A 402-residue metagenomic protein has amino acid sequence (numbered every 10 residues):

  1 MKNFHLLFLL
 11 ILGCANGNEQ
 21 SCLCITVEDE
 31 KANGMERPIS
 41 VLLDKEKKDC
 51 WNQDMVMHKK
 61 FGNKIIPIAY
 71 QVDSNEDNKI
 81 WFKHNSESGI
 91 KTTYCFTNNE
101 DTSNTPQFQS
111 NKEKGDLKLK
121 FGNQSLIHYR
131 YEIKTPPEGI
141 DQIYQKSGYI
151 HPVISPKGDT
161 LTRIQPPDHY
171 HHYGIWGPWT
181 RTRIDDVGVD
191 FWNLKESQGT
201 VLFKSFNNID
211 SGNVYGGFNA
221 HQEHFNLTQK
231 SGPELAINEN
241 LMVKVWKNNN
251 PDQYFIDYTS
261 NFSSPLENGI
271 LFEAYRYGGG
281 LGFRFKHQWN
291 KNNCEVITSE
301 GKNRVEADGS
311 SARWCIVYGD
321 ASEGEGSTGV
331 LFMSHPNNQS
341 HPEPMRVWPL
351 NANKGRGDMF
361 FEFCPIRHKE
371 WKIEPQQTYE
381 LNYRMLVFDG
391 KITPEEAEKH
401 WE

Functional and structural regions predicted by a protein language model:
M1-L9: Sec-dependent signal peptide recognition, specifically the positively charged N-region followed immediately by
F8-G17: Hydrophobic h-region of N-terminal signal peptides that target proteins for export in Gram-negative bacteria
N18-Q107, Y129-H221: Alpha-mannosidase-like glycoside hydrolase catalytic domains involved in N-glycan trimming, generalizing to other
D73, S86, M333-E402: Beta-strand-rich recognition/accessory modules
K91-D101, N123, Q222, Y258 (+1 more regions): Short, hydrophobic/aromatic-enriched beta-strand segments in well-ordered soluble domains
P106-E113, D210-S211, A220-Y275: Acidic, contiguous internal or C-terminal segments within carbohydrate-active enzymes that form a structured patch used
L126-Q145, Y149-V153, N249-I297: Acidic (Asp/Glu-rich), glycine- and aromatic
A274-S340: Active-site/ligand-binding surface loops and adjacent short beta/alpha elements that line catalytic pockets across
